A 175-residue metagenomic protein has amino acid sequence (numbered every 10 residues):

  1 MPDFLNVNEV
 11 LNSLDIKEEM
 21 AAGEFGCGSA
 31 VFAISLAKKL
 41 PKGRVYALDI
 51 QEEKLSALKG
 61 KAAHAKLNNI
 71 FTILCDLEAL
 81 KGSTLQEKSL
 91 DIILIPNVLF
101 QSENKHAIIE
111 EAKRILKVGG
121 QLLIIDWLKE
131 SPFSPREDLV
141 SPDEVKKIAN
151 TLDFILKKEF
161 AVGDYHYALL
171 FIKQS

Functional and structural regions predicted by a protein language model:
P2-M20, S35: Conserved alpha-helix/loop element of class I SAM-dependent methyltransferases that forms part of the SAM/SAH-binding
G23, S29-K81: Class I SAM-dependent methyltransferase SAM/SAH-binding core
G82-I92: A short acidic, Gly/Pro-enriched loop at the edge of an enzyme's catalytic core that lines a small-molecule cofactor
L90-N104: A short SAM/SAH-binding and catalytic strip from SAM-dependent methyltransferases
H106-V118: A short glycine-rich, Lys/Arg-flanked "PGG" loop and its adjoining helix->strand segment in the class I
G119-W127: Conserved beta-strand signature within the Rossmann-like core of class I S-adenosyl-L-methionine
E137-L152: Short alpha-helix
K158-S175: Core SAM-dependent methyltransferase catalytic element
